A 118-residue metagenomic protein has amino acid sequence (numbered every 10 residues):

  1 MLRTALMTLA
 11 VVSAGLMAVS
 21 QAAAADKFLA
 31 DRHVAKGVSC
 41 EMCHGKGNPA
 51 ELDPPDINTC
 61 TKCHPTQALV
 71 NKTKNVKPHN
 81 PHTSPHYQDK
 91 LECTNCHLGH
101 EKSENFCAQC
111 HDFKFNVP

Functional and structural regions predicted by a protein language model:
L2-A5, L16-P118: Short sequence/structural segments immediately N-terminal
